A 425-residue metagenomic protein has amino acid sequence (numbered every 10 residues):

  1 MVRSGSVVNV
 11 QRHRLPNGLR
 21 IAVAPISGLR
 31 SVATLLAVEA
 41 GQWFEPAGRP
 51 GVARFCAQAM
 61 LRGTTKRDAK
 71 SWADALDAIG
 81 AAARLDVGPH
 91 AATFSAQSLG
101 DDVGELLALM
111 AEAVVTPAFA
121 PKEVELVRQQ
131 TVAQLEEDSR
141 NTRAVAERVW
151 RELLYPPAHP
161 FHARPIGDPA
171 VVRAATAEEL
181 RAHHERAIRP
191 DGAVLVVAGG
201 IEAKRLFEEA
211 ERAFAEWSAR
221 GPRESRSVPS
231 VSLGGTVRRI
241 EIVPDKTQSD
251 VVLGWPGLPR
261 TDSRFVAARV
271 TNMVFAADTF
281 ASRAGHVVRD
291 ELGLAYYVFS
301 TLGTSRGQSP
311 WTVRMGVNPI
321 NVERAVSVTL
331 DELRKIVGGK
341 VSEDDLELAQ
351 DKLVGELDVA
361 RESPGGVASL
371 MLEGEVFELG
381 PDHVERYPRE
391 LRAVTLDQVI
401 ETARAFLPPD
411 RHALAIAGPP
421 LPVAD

Functional and structural regions predicted by a protein language model:
M1-S31: N- or domain-start disorder-to-order transition segments that initiate the globular core
G5-V7, D77, G235, V399: Residues that act as N-cap/strand-start positions at coil-to-secondary-structure junctions
N9, V32, H90, G235-V237 (+6 more regions): A generic structural signal for well-ordered coil/turn residues at beta-strand boundaries that shape enzyme active-site
R14, A22-P25, S71-R223, P229 (+3 more regions): Charge-rich, well-structured scaffold segments of protease-associated domains
G18, P25-L76, W150, S263-A276 (+1 more regions): Active/ligand-binding-proximal structured segments within catalytic/core domains that scaffold catalytic residues
A22-I26, A33-A40, P222-A281, V287: His/Glu-based metal-binding/catalytic segments typifying zinc-dependent metallopeptidases
G41-F44, A203-K204, P259-D262, I320-E323: Short beta-strands and strand-coil junctions in structured, solvent-facing domains, enriched
A47, E105, D262-R264, R324-A325: Solvent-exposed, non-transmembrane alpha-helical starts
